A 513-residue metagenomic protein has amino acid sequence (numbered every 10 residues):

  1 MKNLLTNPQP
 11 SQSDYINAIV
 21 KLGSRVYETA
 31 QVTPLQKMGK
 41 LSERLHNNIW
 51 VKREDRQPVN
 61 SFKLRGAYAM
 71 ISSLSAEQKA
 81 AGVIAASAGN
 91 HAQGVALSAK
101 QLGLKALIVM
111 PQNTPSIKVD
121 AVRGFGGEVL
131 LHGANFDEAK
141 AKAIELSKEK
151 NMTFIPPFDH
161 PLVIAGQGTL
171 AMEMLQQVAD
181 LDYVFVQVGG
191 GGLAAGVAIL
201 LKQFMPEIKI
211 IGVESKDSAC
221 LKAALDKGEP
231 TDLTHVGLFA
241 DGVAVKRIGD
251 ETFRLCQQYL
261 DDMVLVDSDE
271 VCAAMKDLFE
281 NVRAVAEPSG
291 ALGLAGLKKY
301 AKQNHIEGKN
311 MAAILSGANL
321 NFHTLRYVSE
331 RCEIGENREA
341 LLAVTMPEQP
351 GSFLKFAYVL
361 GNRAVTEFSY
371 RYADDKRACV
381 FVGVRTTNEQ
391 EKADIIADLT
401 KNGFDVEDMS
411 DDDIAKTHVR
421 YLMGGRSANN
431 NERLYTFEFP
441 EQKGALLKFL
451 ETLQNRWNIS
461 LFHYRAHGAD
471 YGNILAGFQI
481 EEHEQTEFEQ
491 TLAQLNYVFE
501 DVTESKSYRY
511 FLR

Functional and structural regions predicted by a protein language model:
M1-A445, F449-R513: PLP-dependent amino-acid enzyme catalytic core
